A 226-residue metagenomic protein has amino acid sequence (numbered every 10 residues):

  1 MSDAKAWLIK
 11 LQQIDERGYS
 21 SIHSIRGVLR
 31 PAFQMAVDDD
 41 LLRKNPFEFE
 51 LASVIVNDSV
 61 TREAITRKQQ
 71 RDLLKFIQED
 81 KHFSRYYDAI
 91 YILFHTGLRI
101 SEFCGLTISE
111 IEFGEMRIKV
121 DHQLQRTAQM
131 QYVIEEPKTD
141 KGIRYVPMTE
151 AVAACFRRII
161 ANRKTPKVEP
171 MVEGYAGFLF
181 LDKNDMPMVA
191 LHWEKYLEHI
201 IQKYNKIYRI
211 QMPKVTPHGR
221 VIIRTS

Functional and structural regions predicted by a protein language model:
M1-L41, K81-H82, P187-H192, I207-G219: N-terminal core-binding DNA-recognition domain of tyrosine site-specific recombinases/integrases
A4, L29-A32, D40, E50 (+5 more regions): Conserved hydrophobic/aromatic pocket- or pore-lining residues that grip, position, or stack substrates in active sites
K5-Q12, R30, L51, R71-Q78 (+2 more regions): Amphipathic, well-packed alpha-helical segments that form the structural scaffold of globular domains
Y19, H23-G27, L42-K44, E48-L106 (+3 more regions): Basic, Lys/Arg- and aromatic-enriched nucleic-acid-binding interface segment
S20, Y91, H95-E102, L191-H192 (+3 more regions): C-terminal catalytic core of tyrosine-transesterase DNA break-rejoin enzymes
L51-A52, G105-K164, M171: Conserved tyrosine-mediated DNA breakage-rejoining catalytic core shared by Y-recombinases
T61-R62, Q78-K81, V133-I143, L181-A190 (+1 more regions): Short, contiguous acidic/charged loop-to-helix segments that flank catalytic cores in large enzymes
K68-R71, T149-Q211: Active-site/catalytic core of tyrosine-dependent DNA strand-transfer enzymes
